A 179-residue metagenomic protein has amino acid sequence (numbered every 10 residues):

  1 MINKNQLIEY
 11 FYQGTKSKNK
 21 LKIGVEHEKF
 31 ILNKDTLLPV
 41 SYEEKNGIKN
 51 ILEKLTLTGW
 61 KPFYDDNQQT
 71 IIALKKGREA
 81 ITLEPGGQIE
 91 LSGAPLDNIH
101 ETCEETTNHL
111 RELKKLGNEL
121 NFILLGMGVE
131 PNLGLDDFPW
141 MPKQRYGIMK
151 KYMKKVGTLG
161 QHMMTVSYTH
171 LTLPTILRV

Functional and structural regions predicted by a protein language model:
M1-K155: Terminal catalytic/cofactor-binding subdomain
T158: Residue-level signal for pocket-adjacent positions within structured domains
H162-Y168: Hydrophobic/aromatic-rich, well-ordered segments within soluble, folded domains that form packed cores
T169-T175: Conserved small/polar residues in nucleotide/adenosyl-binding loops
